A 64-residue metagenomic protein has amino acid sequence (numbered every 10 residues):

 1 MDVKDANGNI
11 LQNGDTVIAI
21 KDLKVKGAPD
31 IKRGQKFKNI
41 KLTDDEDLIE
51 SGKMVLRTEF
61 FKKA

Functional and structural regions predicted by a protein language model:
M1-N7: Extreme N-terminal tail/first-helix region
K4, I18-A64: Basic/aromatic-rich interaction segments and small domains that mediate binding to polyanionic partners
N9-I10, A28: Short secondary-structure boundary/capping segments within folded domains
L11-D15, A19: Short, contiguous, well-ordered secondary-structure segments
